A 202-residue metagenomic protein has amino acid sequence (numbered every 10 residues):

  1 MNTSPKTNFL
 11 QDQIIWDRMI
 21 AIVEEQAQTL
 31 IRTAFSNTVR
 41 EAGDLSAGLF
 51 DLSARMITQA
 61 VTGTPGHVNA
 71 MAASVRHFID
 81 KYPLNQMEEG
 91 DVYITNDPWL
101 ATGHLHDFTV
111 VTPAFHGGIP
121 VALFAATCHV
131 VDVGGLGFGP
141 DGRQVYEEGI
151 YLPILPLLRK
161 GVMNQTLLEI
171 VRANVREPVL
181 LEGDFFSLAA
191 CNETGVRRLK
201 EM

Functional and structural regions predicted by a protein language model:
N2-G66, A70, R172-M202: Long, charge-dense accessory insertions within large macromolecular proteins
Q28, T33-S36, R55, A72-P113: Conserved mixed alpha/beta core segments that line enzyme active sites in large multi-domain catalysts
T38-A42, L84-M87, G103-L105, G118 (+2 more regions): Solvent-exposed alpha-helices and their adjacent loops that cap or buttress functional pockets in soluble metabolic
L49, T58-A60, M87-E89, Y93-N96 (+1 more regions): General beta-strand structural signal in soluble alpha/beta enzymes
F50, V111-F115, T127: Core beta-strand residues in small-molecule sensory/regulatory alpha/beta domains
Q59-T62, G103-T109, A125-A126, V133-G139: Short acidic, glycine/serine/threonine-rich loops at helix termini
P65-F78, V131-P140: A short, polar/charged loop-to-alpha-helix boundary motif
G117-K200: Mobile "lid/hinge" segments at catalytic clefts and subdomain interfaces of large enzymes
